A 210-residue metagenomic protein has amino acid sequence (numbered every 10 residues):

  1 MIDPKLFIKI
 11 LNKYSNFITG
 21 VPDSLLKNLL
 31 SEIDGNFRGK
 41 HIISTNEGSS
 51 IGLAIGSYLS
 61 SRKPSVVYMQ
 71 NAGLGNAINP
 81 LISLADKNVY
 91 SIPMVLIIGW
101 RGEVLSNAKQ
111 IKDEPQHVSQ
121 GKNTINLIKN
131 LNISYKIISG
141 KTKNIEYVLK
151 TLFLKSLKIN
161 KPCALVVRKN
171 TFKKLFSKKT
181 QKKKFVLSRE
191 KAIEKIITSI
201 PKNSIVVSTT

Functional and structural regions predicted by a protein language model:
M1-K129, I133, I137-K158, C163-T210: Thiamine diphosphate
